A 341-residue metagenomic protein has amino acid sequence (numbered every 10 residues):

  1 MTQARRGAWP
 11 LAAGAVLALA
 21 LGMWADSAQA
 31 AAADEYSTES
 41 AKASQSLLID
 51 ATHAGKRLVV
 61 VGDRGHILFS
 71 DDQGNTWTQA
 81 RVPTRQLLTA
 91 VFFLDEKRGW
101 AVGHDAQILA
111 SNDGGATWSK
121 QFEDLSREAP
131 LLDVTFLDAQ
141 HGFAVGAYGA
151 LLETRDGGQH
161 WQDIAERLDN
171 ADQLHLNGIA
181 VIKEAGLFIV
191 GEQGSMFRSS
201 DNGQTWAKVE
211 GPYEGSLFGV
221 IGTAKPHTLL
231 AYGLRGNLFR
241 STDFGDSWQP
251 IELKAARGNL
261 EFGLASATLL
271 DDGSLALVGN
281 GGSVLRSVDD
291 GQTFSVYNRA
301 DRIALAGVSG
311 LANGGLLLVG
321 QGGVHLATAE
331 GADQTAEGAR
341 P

Functional and structural regions predicted by a protein language model:
M1-T2, A30: Initiator methionine at the very start of the polypeptide chain
T2-G14: Bacterial N-terminal signal peptides that target proteins for export
A4-R5, A18, K56, A339: Short, intrinsically disordered low-complexity segments
A12-G22: Bacterial N-terminal signal peptides
S27-P341: Residue-level hotspots at or immediately adjacent to binding/recognition sites across diverse folds
